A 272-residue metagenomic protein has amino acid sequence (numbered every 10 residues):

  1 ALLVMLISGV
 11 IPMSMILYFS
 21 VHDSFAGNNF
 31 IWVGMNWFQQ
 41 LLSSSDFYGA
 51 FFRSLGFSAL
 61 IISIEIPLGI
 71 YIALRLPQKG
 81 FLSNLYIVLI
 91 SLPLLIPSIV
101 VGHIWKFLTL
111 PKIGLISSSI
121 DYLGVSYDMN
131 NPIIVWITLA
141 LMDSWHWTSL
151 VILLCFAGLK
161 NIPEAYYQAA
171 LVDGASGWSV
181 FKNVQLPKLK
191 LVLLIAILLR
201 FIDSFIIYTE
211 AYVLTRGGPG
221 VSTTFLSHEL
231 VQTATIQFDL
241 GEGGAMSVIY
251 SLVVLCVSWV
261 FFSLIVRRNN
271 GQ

Functional and structural regions predicted by a protein language model:
A1-Q272: A structural signal for multi-pass alpha-helical bundles of membrane permease subunits that mediate small-molecule
